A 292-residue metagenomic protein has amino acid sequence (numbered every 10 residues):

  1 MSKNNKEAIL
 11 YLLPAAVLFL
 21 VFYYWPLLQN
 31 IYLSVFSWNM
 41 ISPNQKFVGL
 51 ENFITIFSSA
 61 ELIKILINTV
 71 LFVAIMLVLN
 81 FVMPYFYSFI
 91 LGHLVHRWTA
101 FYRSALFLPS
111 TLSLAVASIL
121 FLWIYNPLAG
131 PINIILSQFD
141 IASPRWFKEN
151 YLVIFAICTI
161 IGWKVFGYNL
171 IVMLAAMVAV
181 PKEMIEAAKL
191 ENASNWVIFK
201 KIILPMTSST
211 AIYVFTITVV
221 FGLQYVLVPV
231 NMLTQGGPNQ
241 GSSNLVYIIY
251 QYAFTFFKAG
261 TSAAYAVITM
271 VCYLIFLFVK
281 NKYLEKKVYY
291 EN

Functional and structural regions predicted by a protein language model:
N4-N292: A structural signal for multi-pass alpha-helical bundles of membrane permease subunits that mediate small-molecule
